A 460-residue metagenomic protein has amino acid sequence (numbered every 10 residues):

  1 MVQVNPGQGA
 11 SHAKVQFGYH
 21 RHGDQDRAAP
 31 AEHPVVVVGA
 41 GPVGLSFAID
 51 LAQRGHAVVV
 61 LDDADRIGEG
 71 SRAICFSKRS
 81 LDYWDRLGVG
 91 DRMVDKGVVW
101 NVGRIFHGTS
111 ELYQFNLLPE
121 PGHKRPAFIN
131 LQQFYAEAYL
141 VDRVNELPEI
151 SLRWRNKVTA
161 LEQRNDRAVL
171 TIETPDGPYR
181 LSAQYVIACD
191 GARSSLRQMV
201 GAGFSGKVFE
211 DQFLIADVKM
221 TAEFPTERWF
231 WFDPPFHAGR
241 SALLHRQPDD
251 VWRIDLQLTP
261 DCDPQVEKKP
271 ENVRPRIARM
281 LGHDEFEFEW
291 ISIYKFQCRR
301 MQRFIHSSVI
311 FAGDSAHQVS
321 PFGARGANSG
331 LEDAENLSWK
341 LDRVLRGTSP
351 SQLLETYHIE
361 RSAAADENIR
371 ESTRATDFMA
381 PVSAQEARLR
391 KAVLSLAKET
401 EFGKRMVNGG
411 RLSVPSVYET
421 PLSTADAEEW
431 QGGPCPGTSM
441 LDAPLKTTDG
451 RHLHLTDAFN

Functional and structural regions predicted by a protein language model:
M1-V38, Q53-R54, S110, A138 (+3 more regions): Helical substrate-recognition/capping region of FAD-dependent monooxygenase/halogenase enzymes
A10, Q16-F17, D250, P264-R325 (+3 more regions): FAD/FMN-dependent oxidoreductases across multiple families
A31-H33, D176-Y185: Core beta-strand elements of the Rossmann-like FAD/NAD(P) dinucleotide-binding domain in flavoenzyme oxidoreductases
A52-A73: Glycine-rich FAD pyrophosphate-binding loop
E69-R143: Active-site-adjacent segment of FAD-dependent monooxygenases/related oxidoreductases
E111, V141-D142, L147, N165 (+2 more regions): Conserved FAD-binding catalytic core of PHBH/FMO-like flavoproteins
W154-A168, S292: A conserved short coil-to-beta-strand element within the FAD-binding core of flavoproteins
E162-L181: Conserved beta-strand-loop-beta-strand element in the redox core of flavoprotein oxidoreductases
